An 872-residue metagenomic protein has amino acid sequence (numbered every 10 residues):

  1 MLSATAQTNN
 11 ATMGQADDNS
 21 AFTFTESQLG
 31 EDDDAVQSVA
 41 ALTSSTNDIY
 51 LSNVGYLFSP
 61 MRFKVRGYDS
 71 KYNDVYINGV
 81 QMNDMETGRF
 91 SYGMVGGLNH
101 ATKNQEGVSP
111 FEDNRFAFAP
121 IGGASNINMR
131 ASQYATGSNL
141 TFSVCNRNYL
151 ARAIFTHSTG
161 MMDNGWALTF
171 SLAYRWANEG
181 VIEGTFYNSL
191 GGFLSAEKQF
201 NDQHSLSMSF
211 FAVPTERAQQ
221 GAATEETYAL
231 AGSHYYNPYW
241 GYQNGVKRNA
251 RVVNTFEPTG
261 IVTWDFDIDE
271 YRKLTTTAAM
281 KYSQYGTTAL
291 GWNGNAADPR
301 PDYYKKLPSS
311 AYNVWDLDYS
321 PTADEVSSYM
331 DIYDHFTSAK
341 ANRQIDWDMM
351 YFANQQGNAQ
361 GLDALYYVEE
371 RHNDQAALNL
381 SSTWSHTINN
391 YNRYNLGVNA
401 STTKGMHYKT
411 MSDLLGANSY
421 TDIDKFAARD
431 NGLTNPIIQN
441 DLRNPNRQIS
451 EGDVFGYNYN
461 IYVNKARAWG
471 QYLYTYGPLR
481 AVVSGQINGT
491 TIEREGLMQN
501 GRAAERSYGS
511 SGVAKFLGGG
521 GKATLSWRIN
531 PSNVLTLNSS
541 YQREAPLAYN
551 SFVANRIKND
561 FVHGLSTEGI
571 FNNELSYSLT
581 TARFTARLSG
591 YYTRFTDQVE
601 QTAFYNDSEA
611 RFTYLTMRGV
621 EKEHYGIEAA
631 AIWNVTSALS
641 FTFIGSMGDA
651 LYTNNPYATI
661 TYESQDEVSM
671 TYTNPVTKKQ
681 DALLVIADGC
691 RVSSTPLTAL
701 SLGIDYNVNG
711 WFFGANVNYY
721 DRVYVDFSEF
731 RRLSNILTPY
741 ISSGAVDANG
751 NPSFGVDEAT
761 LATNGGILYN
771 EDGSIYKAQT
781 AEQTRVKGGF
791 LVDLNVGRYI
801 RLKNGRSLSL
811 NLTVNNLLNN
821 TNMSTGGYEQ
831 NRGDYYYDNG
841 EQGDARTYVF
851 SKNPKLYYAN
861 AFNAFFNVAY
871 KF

Functional and structural regions predicted by a protein language model:
Q7, F641, Y719-D772, R798-F872: C-terminal beta-signal and adjacent terminal beta-strands/loops of Gram-negative outer-membrane beta-barrel proteins
L42, L51, V80-F111, I127-R130 (+2 more regions): Short acidic/polar hinge/loop motifs at secondary-structure boundaries that mediate gating or recognition
E112-N114, A124-M161, L172-G184, N716: Short strand-turn segments of transmembrane beta-barrel domains in outer membranes, especially the first one or two
S205-T263, G286-E369, L433-E451, Q601-F604: Acidic/polar loop-and-plug regions of large Gram-negative outer-membrane beta-barrel proteins
A222-T227, I438, R443-Q448, T491-I492 (+8 more regions): Surface-exposed extracellular loop regions of Gram-negative outer-membrane beta-barrel proteins, predominantly
N237-T259, T263, S511-F516, G520 (+5 more regions): Outer-membrane beta-barrel signature, preferentially recognizing the C-terminal barrel domain of Gram-negative
Y367, R393-N530, Y657: Signature of Gram-negative outer-membrane beta-barrel scaffolds
Y592-R594, L615-R731, A869-K871: Gram-negative outer-membrane beta-barrel transporters
